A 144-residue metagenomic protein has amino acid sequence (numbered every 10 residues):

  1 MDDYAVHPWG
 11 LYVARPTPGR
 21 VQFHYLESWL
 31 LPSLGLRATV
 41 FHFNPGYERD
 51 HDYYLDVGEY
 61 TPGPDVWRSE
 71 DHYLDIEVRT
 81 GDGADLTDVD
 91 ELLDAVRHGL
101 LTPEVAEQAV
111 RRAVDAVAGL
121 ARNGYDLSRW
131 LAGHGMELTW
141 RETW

Functional and structural regions predicted by a protein language model:
M1-Y25: Charge-rich, low-complexity N-terminal segments
R15-P18, F43-N44, D56-Y60: Histidine- and/or cysteine-centered catalytic micro-motif in compact active-site loops
Q22-L26, L36-V40, S69-Y73: Short, surface-exposed coil-to-beta transition loops
E27-Y53, R122, W130-G133: Short, compositionally biased leader-like segments
D50-G99: Conserved, surface-exposed functional patches that form binding/active-site neighborhoods
Y54-P62, W67-R68, Q108-N123: A long amphipathic alpha-helix within ATP-dependent nucleotide-binding catalytic cores
E91-V117: Short, surface-exposed, low-complexity cationic segments
R112-W144: Cysteine/selenocysteine-centered motifs that mediate thiol-based redox chemistry or coordinate metal-sulfur cofactors
